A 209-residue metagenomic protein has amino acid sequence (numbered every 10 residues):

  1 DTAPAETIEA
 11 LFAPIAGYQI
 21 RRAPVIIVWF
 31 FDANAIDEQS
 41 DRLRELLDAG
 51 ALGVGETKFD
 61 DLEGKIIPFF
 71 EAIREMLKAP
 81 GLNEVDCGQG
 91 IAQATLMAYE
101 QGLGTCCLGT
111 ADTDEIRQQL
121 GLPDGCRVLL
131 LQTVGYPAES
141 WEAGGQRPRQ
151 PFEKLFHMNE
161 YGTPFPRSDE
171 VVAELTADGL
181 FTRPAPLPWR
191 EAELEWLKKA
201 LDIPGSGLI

Functional and structural regions predicted by a protein language model:
D1-I209: Acidic, surface-exposed loops and disordered segments
